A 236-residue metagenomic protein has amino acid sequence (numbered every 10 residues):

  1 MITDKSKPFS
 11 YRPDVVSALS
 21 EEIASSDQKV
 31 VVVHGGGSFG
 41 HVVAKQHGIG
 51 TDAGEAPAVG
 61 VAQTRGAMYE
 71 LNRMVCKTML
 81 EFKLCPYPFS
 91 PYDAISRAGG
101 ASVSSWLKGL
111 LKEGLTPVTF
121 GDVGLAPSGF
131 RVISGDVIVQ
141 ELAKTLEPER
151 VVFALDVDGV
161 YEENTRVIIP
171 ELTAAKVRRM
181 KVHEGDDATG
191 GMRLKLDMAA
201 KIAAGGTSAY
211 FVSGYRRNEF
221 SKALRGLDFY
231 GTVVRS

Functional and structural regions predicted by a protein language model:
M1-S236: C-terminal catalytic "cap/lid" subdomain
